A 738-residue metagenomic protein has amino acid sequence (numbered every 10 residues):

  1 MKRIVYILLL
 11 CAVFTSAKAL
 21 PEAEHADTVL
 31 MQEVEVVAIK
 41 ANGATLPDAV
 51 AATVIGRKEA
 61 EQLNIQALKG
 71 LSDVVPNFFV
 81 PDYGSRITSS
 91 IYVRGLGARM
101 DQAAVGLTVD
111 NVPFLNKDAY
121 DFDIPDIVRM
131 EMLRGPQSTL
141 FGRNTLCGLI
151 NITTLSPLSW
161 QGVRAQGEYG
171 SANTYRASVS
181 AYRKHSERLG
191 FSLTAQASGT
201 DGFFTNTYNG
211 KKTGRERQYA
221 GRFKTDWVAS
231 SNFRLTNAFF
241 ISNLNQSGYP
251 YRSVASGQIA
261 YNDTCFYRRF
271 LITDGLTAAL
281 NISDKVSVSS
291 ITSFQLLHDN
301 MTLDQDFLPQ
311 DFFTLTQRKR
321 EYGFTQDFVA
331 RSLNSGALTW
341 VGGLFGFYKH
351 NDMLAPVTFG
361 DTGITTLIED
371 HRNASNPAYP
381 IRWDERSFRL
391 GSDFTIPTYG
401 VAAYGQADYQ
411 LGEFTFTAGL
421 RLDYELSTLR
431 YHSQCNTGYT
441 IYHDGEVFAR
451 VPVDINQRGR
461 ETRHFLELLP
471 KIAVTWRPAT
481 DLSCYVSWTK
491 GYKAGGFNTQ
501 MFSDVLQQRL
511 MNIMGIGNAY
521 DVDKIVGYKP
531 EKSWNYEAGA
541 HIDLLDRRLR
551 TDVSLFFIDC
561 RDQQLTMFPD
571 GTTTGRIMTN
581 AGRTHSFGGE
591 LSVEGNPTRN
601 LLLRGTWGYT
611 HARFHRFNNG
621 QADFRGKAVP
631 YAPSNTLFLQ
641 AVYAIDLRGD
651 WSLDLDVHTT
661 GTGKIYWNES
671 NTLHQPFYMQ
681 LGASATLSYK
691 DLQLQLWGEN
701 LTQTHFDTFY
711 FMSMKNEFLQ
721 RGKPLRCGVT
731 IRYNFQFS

Functional and structural regions predicted by a protein language model:
L20-E61: Short, acidic, small-residue-rich periplasmic hinge/interaction motif at the N-terminus of Gram-negative outer-membrane
A52, K69-V112: Extracytoplasmic beta-strand/coil segments of soluble accessory domains associated with Gram-negative outer-membrane
L68-L71, S90-G95, T108, R129-M132 (+3 more regions): N-terminal periplasmic accessory domains that precede and gate Gram-negative outer-membrane beta-barrel machines
D110-P136: Short acidic/polar hinge/loop motifs at secondary-structure boundaries that mediate gating or recognition
G162-R164, Y169-T200, F204, Y208-Q246 (+7 more regions): Transmembrane beta-barrel wall of Gram-negative outer-membrane proteins
T277-L303, S483-T489, Q507-N580, H585-F587 (+1 more regions): Membrane-embedded beta-barrel scaffold of Gram-negative outer-membrane proteins
R318-R331, S335-G343, V486, K627-S738: Conserved C-terminal beta-signal and adjacent last beta-strands/turns of outer-membrane beta-barrel proteins
V341, Q410-E413, Y424, R548-C560 (+2 more regions): Gram-negative outer-membrane beta-barrel transporters
